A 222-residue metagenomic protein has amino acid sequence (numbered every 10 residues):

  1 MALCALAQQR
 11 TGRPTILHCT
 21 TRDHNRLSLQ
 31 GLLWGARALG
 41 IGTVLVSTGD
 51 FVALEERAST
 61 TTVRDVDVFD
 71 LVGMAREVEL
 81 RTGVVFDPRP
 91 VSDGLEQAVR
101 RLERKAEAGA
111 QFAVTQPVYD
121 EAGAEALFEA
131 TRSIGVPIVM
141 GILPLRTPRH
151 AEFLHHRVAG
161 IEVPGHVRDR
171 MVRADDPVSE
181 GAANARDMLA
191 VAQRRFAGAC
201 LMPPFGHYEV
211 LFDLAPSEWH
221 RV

Functional and structural regions predicted by a protein language model:
M1-A7, N25-L32, D50-A75, S92-E96 (+2 more regions): Active-site-adjacent beta->alpha loops and helix N-cap segments on the catalytic face of soluble alpha/beta enzymes
M1-C19, R26, R170-D176, H220-R221: Flavin-dependent oxidoreductase catalytic cores
M1-G12, L33-I41, G73-E77, E103-E107 (+2 more regions): Acidic (Asp/Glu)-rich catalytic clusters
T15-C19, V44-V46, T82-F86, A106 (+3 more regions): Hydrophobic faces of well-ordered beta-strands that scaffold small-molecule active sites in alpha/beta enzyme cores
H18-H24, G49-F51, V85-V91, V118-Y119 (+3 more regions): Active-site beta-loop-alpha junctions enriched in small/polar residues
C19-T21, N25-D50: A generic, well-ordered mixed alpha/beta core segment in the N-terminal half of proteins
R26-W34, D93-R104, G181-V191: Short, acidic/polar
T61-D87, G135-M188, F205, W219-V222: Active-site pocket-lining/capping segments in soluble small-molecule metabolic enzymes
